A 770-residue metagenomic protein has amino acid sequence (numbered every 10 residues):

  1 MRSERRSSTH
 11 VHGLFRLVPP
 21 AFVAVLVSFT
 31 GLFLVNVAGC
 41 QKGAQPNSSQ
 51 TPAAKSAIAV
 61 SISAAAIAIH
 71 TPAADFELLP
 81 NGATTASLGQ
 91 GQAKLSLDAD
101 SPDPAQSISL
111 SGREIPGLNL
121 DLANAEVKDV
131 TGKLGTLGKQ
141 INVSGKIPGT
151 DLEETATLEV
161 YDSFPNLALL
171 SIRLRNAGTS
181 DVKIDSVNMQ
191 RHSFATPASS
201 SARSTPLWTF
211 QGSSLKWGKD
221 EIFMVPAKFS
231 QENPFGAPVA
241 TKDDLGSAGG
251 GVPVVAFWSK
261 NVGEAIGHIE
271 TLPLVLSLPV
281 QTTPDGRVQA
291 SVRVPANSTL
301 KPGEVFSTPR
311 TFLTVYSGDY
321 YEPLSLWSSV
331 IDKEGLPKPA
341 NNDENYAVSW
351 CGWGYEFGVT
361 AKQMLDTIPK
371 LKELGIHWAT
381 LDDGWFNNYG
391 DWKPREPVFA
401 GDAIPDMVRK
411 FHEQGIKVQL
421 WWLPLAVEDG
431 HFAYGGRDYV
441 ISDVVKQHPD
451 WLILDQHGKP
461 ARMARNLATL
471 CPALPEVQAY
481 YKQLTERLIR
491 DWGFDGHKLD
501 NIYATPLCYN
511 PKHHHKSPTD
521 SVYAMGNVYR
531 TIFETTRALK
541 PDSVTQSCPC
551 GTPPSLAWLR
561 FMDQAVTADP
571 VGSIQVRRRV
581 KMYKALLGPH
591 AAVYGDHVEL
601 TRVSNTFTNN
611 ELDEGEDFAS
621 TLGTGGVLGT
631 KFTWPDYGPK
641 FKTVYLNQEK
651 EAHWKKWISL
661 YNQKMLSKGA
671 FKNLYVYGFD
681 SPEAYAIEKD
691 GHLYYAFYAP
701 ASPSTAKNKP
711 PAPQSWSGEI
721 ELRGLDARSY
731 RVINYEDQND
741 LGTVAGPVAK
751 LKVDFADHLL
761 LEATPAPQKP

Functional and structural regions predicted by a protein language model:
K42, N47-D75, T84-V280, V294 (+3 more regions): Polysaccharide-binding surfaces and accessory modules of carbohydrate-active proteins
A73, S298-S317, F755-T764: Short Pro-Gly-centered flexible turn/kink motifs
Q281, F386-K446, T531-S547: Acidic/aromatic-lined carbohydrate-recognition and catalytic surfaces of CAZymes acting on diverse glycans
E304, T308, Y529-L741, K750-L759: Active-site-proximal substrate-binding groove within the catalytic cores of carbohydrate-active enzymes
Y320-W378, D382, F386-N387: An acidic-aromatic substrate-binding cleft motif
N345-S349, E356-V359, L420, P424-D491 (+1 more regions): Active-site-adjacent "subsite" loops/lids of carbohydrate-active enzymes
Y346-K362, N387-D402, R462-K482, P511-G526 (+1 more regions): The substrate-binding groove and active-site-proximal loops of carbohydrate-active enzymes, especially glycoside
I368, D391-A400, A426-K459, P511-H513 (+1 more regions): Aromatic- and acidic-residue-enriched segments that line the glycan-binding/catalytic groove of carbohydrate-active
